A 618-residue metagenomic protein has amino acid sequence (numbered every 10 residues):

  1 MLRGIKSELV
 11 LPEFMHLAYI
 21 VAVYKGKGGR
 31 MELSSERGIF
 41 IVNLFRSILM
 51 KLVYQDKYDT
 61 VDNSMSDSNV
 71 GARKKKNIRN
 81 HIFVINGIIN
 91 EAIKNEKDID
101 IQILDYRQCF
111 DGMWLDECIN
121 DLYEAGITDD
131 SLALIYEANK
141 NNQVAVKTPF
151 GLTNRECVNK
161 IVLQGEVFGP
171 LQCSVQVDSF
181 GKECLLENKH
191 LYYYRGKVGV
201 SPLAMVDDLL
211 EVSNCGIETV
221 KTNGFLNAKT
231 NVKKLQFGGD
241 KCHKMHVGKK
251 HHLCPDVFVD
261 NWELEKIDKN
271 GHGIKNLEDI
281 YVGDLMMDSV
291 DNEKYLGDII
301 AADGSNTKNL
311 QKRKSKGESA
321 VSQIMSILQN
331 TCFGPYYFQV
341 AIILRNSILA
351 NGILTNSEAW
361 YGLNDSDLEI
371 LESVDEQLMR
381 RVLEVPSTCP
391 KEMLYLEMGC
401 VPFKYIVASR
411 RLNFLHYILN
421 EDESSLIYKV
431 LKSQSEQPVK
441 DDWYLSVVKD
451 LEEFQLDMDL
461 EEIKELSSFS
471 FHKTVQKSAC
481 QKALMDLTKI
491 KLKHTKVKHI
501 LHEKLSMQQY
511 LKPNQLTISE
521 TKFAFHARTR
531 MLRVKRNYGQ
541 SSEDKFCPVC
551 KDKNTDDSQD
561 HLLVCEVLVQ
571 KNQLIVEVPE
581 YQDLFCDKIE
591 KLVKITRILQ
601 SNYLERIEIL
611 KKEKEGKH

Functional and structural regions predicted by a protein language model:
M1-S179: Conserved pre-catalytic core of RNA-dependent polymerases
L17-I20, R37, N69-V70, I99-F110 (+8 more regions): Catalytic palm active-site di-aspartate
I20, R37, V53, K57 (+17 more regions): Mobile genetic element proteins and their domesticated derivatives, centered on retroelements and DNA transposons
C109-A125, P202-N231, K249-C254, G304-S305: Catalytic palm subdomain of template-directed nucleic-acid polymerases, centered on the conserved carboxylate motif
F150, F237-D291, K312: Short, conserved micro-motifs composed of acidic
M205-D208, F237-H243, V247-K250, C254 (+1 more regions): Non-catalytic, peripheral interaction segments enriched in hydrophobic/basic residues
D457-D556: Helix/loop segments that flank and initiate small ligand/metal-binding modules
Y538-D587: Short Cys/His-based metal-binding microdomains
